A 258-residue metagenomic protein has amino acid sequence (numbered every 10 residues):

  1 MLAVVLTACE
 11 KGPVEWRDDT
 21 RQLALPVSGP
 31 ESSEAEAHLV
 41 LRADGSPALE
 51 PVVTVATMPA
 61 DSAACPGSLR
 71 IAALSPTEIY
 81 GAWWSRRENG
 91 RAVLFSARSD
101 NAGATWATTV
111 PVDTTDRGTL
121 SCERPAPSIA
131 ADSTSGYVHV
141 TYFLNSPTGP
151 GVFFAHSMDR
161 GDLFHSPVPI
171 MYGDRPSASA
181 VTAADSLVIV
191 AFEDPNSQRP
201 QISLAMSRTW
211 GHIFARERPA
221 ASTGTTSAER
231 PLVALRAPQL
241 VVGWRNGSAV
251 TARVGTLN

Functional and structural regions predicted by a protein language model:
V5-A8: C-terminal motif of bacterial Sec signal peptides marking the signal peptidase cleavage site
E10-N258: Extracellular, repeat-based ectodomains that mediate carbohydrate processing or recognition
